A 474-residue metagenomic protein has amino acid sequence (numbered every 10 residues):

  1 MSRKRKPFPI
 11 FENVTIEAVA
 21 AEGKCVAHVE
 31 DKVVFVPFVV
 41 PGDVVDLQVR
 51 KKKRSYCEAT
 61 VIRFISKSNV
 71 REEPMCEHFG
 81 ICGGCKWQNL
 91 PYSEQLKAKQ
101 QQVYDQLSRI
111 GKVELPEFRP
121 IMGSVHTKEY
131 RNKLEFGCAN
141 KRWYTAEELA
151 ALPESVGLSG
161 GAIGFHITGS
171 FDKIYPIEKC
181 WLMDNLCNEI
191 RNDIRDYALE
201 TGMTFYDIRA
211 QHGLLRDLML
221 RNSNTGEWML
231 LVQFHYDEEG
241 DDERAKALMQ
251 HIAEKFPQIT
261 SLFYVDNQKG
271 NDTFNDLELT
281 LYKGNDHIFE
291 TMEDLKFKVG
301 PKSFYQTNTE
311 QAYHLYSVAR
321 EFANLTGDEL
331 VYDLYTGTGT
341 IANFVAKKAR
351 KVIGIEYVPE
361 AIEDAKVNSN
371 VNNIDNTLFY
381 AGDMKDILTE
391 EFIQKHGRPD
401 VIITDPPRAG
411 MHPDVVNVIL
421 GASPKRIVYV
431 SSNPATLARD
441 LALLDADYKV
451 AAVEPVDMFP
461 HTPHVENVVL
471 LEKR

Functional and structural regions predicted by a protein language model:
M1-P74, H78, L378, D386: Terminal RNA-binding accessory module
S2-C25, E239-R474: Rossmann-like S-adenosyl-L-methionine
C25-E30, G164-I167, L231-Q233, A365: Short, acidic/hydrophobic/Gly-rich beta-strand patch recurrent on exposed beta strands that often constitutes part
G42, M183, N308: Short, conserved phosphate/pyrophosphate- and ester-handling motifs at nucleotide-, phospho-/glycolipid
I62-E73, G80-T204: Extended interfacial segments that mediate partner engagement and assembly in macromolecular machines
D172-R216, N222, Y236-F263: Internal alpha/beta scaffold segment
L220, G226-H235, K296-G300: Short, aliphatic-rich beta-strand segments
